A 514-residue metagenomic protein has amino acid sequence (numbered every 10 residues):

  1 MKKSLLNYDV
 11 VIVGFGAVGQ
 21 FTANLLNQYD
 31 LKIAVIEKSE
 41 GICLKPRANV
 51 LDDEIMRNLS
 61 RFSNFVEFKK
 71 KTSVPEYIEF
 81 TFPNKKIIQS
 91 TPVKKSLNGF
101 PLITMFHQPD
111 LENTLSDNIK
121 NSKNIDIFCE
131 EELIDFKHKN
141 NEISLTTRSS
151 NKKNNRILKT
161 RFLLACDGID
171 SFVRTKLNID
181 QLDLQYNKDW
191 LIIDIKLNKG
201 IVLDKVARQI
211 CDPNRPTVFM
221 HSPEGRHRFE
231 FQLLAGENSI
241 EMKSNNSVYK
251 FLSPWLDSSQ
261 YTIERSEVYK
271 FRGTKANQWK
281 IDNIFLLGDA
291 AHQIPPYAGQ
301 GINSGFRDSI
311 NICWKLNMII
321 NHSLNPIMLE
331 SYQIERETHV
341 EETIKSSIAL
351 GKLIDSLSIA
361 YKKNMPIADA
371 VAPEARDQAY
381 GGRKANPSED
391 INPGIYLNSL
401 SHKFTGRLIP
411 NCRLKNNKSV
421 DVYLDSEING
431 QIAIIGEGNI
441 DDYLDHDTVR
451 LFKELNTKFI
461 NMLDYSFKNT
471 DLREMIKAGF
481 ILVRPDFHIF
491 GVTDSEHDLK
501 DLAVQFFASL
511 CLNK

Functional and structural regions predicted by a protein language model:
K2-V13, Y29, K85, N113 (+3 more regions): Helical substrate-recognition/capping region of FAD-dependent monooxygenase/halogenase enzymes
L6-Y8, K152-F162: Core beta-strand elements of the Rossmann-like FAD/NAD(P) dinucleotide-binding domain in flavoenzyme oxidoreductases
G19-Q20: N-terminal Rossmann-fold NAD(P) dinucleotide-binding loop
N27-R47: Glycine-rich FAD pyrophosphate-binding loop
L44-N118: Active-site-adjacent segment of FAD-dependent monooxygenases/related oxidoreductases
D117, F162, C166-F271: Conserved FAD-binding catalytic core of PHBH/FMO-like flavoproteins
C129-I143: A conserved short coil-to-beta-strand element within the FAD-binding core of flavoproteins
M242-G301, L324, H339, T343-S346: FAD/FMN-dependent oxidoreductases across multiple families
